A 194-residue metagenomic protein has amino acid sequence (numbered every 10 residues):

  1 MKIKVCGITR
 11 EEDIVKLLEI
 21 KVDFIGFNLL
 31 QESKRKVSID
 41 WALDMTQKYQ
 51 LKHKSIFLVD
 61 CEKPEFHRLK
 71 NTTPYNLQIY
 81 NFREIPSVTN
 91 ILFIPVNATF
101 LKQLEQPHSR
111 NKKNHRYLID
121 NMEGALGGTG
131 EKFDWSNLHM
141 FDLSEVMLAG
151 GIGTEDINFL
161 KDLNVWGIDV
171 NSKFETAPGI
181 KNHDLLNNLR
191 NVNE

Functional and structural regions predicted by a protein language model:
M1-K4: Extreme N-terminal starter segment of soluble prokaryotic enzymes
G7: Short Cys/His-rich zinc-binding micro-motifs
K16-D23: A short, Lys/Arg-enriched amphipathic alpha-helix followed by its capping loop at the start of a domain
F24-D40: Glycine-rich, proline-tolerant flexible connector loops at the mouths of alpha/beta enzymes
F27-E32, Q47, H53, N121: Glycine-rich phosphate-binding "P-loop"
I39-D40, D44-K48, R68-I168, S172 (+2 more regions): Short loop-to-alpha-helix "cap/lid" segments that border enzyme active sites across diverse enzyme classes
L51-P64, T72, F82: Metal-dependent phosphodiesterase/phospholipase catalytic core, i.e., the His/Asp/Glu-rich active-site region
